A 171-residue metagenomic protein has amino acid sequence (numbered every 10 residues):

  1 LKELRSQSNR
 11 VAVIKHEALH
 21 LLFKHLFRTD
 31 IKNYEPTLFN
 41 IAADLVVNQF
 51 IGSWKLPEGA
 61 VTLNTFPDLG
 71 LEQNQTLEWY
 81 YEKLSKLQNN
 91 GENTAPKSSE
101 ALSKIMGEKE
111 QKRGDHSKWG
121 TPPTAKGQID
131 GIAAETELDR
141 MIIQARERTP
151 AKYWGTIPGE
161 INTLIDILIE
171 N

Functional and structural regions predicted by a protein language model:
L1-L4, H25-N33: Glycine-/proline-rich flexible loop or hinge segments
L1-V13, L38: Short pre-active-site segment immediately N-terminal to the catalytic Zn-binding motif
K2, A18, A43-S53, N171: An amphipathic, basic-hydrophobic helix/alpha-beta surface used to engage anionic, phosphate-rich ligands or surfaces
N9-F27: Active-site recognition of the HExxH zinc-binding catalytic motif
L21, H25-D30, W54, E58: Amphipathic alpha-helical interaction segments
K24-H25, E35, D130, N171: Poly-acidic low-complexity segments
K32-D44: Active-site metal-coordination segments of metallo-dependent hydrolases
Q49-N171: Negatively charged
